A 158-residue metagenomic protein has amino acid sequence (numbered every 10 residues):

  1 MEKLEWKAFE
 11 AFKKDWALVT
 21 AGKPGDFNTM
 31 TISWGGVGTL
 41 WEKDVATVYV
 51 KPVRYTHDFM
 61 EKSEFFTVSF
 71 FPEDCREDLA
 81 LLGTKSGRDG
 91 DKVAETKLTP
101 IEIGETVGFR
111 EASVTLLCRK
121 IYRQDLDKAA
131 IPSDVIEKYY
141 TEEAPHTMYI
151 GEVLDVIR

Functional and structural regions predicted by a protein language model:
M1-R158: Active-site-proximal mixed secondary-structure blocks
